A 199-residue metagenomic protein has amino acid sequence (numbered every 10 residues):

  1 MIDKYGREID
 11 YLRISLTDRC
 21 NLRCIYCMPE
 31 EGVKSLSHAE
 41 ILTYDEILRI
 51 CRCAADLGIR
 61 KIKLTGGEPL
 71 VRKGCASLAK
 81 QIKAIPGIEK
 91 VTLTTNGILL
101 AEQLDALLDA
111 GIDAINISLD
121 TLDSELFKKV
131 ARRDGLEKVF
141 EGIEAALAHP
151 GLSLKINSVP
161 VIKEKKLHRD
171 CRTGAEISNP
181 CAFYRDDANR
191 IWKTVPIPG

Functional and structural regions predicted by a protein language model:
M1-K4, L12, V33-K34, I62 (+2 more regions): Short, functionally important structural connectors and interaction interfaces within domains
K4, R13, L64-T65, T95 (+2 more regions): Short glycine/serine/threonine-biased micro-segments
K4-Y44, D56: Canonical Radical SAM [4Fe-4S] cluster-binding loop centered on the CxxxCxxC motif and its immediate flanking residues
T17, P29-E30, S118-D120, Y184-D186: Generic beta-structure capping elements
G32-S37, A101, D123-V130, R190-V195: A short acidic, helix-capping loop that chelates divalent metal ions and anchors anionic groups
I41-K63, V71-G174, C181-A182: Radical SAM/AdoMet-radical enzyme domain recognition
E68: Conserved G/P- and acidic residue-centered "switch" motifs that form tight phosphate/ATP-binding loops in soluble
I162-K165, P180-G199: Flexible glycine/acidic-rich beta-alpha junction loops that bind and position SAM and/or redox cofactors in anaerobic
